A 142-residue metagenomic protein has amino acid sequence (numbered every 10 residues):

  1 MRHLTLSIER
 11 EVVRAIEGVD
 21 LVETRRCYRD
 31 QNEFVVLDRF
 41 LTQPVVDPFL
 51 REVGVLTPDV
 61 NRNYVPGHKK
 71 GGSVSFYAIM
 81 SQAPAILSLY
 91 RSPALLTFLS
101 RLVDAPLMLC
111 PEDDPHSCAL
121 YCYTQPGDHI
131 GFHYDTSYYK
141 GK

Functional and structural regions predicted by a protein language model:
R2-I8, V12-R101: Non-heme Fe(II)/2-oxoglutarate
A85-L87, L96-K142: Catalytic core of non-heme Fe(II) oxygenases with the double-stranded beta-helix
